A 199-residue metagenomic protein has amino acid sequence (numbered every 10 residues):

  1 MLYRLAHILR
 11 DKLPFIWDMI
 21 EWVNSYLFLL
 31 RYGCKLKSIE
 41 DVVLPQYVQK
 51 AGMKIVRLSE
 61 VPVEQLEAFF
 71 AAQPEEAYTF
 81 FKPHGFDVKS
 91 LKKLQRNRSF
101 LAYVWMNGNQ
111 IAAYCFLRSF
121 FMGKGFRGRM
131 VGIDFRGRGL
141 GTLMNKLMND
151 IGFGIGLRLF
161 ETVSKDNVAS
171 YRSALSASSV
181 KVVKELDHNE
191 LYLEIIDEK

Functional and structural regions predicted by a protein language model:
L2-V61: Conserved N-terminal entry element of GNAT/NAT acetyltransferase domains
V48-H84: Short amphipathic alpha-helix that is part of the acyltransferase structural core
T79-L101, M106-N107, A112-K124: A conserved beta-strand-loop-helix scaffold within acyl/acetyltransferase catalytic domains
G128-R138, V163-S164: A short, internal acetyl-CoA/4′-phosphopantetheine-binding micro-motif in the GNAT/acyltransferase core
G137-G152, R172, S176: Conserved acetyl-CoA-binding loop-helix of GNAT-fold acetyltransferases
G152-S164: Conserved GNAT acetyl-CoA-binding A-motif
K165-E185: Conserved active-site alpha-helix within GNAT-family acetyltransferase domains
E185-K199: C-terminal "cap" of GNAT-fold acetyltransferases
